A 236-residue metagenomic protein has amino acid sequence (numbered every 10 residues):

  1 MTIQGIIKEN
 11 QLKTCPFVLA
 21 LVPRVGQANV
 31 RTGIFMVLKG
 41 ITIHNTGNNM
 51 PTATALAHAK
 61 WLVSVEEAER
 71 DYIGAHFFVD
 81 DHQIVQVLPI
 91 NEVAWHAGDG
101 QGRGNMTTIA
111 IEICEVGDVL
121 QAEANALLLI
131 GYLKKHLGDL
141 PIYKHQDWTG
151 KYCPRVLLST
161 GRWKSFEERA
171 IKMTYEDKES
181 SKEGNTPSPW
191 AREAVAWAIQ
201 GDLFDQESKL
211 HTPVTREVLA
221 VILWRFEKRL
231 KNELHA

Functional and structural regions predicted by a protein language model:
M1-G104: N-terminal catalytic cores of peptidoglycan-degrading enzymes
M1-K39, M106-I109, I113-D177: Basic/polar, cationic surfaces and motifs that engage anionic cell-wall and phosphate/carboxylate ligands
G33-F35, E69, R103, G117-A122 (+3 more regions): Extracytoplasmic/periplasmic, Sec-exported soluble proteins
L62-E66, L129-H136, T160, F166-R169 (+3 more regions): Structured segments of extracytoplasmic/periplasmic soluble domains in secreted or envelope-associated proteins
Y72-I73, Q121-Y132, S165, W190-E193 (+2 more regions): Extracytoplasmic/secreted proteins, especially bacterial periplasmic and envelope-associated proteins
I84-Q86, A94, D118-L120, Y132-I142 (+2 more regions): Substrate-binding/catalytic groove segments of enzymes that remodel or degrade extracellular structural polymers
M173-A236: Short, solvent-exposed alpha-helical surface patches in non-cytosolic proteins
